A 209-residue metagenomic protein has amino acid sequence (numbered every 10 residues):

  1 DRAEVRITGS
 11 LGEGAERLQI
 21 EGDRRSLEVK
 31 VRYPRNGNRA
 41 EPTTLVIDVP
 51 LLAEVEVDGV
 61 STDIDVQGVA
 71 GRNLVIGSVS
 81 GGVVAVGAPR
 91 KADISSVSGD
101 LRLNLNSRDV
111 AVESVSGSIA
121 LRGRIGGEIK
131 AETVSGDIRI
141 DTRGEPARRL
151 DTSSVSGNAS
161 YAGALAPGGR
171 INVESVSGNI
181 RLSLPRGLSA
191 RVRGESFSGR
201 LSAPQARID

Functional and structural regions predicted by a protein language model:
R2-L11: Short Gly/aromatic-enriched secondary-structure transition segments
E4, T44, R191: Broad gene-expression machinery/nucleic-acid interaction feature
R17-D109, S118-G126, R139-P146, Y161 (+2 more regions): Right-handed parallel beta-helix
L101-S114, I119-D209: Short, surface-exposed interaction patches in beta-rich subdomains that mediate adhesion/assembly near membranes
